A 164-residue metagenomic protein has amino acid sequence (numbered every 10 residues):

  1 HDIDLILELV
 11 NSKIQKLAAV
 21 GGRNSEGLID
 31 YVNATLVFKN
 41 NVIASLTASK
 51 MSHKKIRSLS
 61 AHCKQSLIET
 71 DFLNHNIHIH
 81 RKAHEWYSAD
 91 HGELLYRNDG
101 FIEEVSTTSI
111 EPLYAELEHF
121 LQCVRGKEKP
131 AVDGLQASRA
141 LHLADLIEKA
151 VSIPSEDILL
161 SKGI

Functional and structural regions predicted by a protein language model:
H1-I43, T47-K54, S58-H62, F72-N74: Rossmann-like dinucleotide-binding domain that binds NAD(P)(H)
D2-I6, Y114-E118, A144: A general structural signal for well-ordered alpha-helical segments in protein cores
K39, H119-I164: C-terminal helix-rich "cap/oligomerization" subdomain common to oxidoreductases
N40, Q65, A83-E85: Solvent-exposed strand-loop boundary residues in beta-sheet-rich modules
I43, L67, G100-E104: Short, mixed charged/polar active-site loops that provide acid/base catalysis or chelate metal/phosphate cofactors
L59-A61, H75-S88, E93-Y96: Short polybasic amphipathic segments
Y96-S106, R125: Short, local alpha-helical segments
E104-E118, V132: Active-site loop of classical SDR/Rossmann-like NAD(P)-dependent oxidoreductases, centered on the catalytic Tyr-X3-Lys
